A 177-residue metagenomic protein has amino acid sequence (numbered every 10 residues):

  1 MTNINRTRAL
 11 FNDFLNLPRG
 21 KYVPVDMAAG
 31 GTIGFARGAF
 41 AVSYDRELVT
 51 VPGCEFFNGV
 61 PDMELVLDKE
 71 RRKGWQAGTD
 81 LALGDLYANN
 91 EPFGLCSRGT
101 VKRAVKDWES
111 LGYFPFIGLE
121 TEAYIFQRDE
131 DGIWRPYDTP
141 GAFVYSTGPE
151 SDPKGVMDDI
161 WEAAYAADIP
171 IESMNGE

Functional and structural regions predicted by a protein language model:
M1-G176: ATP/Mg2+-dependent ligation/transfer catalytic cores
